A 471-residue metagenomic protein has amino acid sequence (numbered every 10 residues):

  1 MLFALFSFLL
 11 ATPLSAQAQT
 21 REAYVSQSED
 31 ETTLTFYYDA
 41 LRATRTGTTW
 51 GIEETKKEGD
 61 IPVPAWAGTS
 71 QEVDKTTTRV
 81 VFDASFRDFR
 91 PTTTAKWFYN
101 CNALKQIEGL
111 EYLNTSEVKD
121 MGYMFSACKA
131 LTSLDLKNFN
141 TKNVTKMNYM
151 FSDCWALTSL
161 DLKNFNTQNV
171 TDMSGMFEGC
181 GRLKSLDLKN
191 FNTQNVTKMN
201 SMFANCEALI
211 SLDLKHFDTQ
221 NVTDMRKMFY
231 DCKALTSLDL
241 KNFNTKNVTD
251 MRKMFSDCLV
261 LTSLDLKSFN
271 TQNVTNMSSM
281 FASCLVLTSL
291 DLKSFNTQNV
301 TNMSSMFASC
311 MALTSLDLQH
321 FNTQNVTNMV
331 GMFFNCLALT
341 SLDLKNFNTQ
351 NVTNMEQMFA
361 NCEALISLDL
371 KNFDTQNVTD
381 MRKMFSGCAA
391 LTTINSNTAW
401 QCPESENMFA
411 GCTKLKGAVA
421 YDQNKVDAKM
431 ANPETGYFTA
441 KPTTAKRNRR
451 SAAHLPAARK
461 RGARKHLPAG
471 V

Functional and structural regions predicted by a protein language model:
M1-T12: Bacterial N-terminal signal peptides
Q17-R450, P456, R461: Negatively charged
G470-V471: Surface-exposed, proline-anchored Ser/Thr-rich loop/turn motifs
